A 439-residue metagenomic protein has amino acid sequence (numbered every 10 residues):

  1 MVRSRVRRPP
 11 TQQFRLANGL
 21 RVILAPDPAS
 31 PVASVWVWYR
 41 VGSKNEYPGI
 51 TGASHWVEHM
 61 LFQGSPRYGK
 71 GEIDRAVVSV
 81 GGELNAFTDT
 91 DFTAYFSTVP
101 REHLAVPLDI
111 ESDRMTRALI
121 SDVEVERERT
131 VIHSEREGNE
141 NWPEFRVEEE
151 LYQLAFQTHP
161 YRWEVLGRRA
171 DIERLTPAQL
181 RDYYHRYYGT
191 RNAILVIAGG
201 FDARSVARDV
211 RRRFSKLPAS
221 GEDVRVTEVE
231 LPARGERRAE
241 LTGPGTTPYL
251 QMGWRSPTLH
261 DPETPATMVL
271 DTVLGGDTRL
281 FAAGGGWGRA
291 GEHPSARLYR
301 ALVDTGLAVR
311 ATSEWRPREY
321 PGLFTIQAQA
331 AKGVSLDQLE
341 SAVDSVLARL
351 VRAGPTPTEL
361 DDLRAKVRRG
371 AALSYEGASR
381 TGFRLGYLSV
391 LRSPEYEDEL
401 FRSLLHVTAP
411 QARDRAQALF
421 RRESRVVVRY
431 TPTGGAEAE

Functional and structural regions predicted by a protein language model:
S4-W36: Mature N-terminal segment immediately following signal peptide/propeptide cleavage in secreted/periplasmic
P9-P10, R15, P26, E72-E222 (+5 more regions): Charge-rich, well-structured scaffold segments of protease-associated domains
V22-A25, P31-S34, K44-Y47, A105 (+2 more regions): Short, solvent-exposed loop/turn elements at domain surfaces
S34-T98, N141, E164, A283-A308 (+1 more regions): M16/MPP (pitrilysin/insulinase) zinc-metallopeptidase core fold and M16-derived inactive scaffolds
S34-V37, Y249-G253, V428: Active-site-flanking beta-strand signature of metal-NTP-handling nucleotidyl enzymes and homologous cyclase-like
I50, L104, L108, E263-T267 (+2 more regions): Short, charged, low-complexity patches
V57-S65, S112, T116, F214 (+2 more regions): Short amphipathic alpha-helical signal-transduction/dimerization elements
E222-S295, L388: His/Glu-based metal-binding/catalytic segments typifying zinc-dependent metallopeptidases
